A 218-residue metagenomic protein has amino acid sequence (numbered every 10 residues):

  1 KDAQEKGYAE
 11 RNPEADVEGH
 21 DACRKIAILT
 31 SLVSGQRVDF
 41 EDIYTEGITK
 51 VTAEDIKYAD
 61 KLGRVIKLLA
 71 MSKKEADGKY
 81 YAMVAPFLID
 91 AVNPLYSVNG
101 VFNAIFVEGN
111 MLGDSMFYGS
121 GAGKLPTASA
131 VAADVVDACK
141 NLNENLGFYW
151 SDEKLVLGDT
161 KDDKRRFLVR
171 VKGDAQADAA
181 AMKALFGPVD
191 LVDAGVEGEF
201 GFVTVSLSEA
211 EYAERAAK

Functional and structural regions predicted by a protein language model:
K1-S97, F102-A104, G123: Substrate-binding/catalytic subdomain of NAD(P)-dependent oxidoreductase enzymes
D2, G7-E14, K73, Y80-K172: Catalytic, metal-anchored helix/loop core of enzyme active sites in primary metabolism
V17-H20, R24, K67-S72, A122-G123 (+2 more regions): A short, terminal or domain-edge coil/loop segment
S34-R37, Y44-K50, V131, V192 (+1 more regions): Short, exposed beta-strand "edge-strand" segments with a Pro/Gly-rich flavor and a Y/T-containing core
V51, I56-I66, D114-A122, P126 (+1 more regions): Short secondary-structure transition/capping segments
V135-K218: A conserved regulatory-domain signal marking ACT and ACT-like small-molecule sensing domains and adjacent regulatory
